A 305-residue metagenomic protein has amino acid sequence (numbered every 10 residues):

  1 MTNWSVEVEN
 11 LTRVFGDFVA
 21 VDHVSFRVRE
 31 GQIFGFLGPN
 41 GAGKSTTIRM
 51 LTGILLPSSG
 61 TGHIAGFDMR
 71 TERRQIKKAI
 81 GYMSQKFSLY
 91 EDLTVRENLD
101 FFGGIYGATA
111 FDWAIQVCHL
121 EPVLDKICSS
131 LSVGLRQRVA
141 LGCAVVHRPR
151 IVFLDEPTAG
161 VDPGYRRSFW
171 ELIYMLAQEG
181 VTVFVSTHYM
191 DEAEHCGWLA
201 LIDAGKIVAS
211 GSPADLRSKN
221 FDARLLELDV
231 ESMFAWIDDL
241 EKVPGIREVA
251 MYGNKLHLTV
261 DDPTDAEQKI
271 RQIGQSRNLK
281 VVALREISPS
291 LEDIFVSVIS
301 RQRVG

Functional and structural regions predicted by a protein language model:
M1-T12, R301-G305: ABC-family P-loop ATPase nucleotide-binding domain
W4-V6, R13-V185, M190-I202, A209: ABC transporter nucleotide-binding domains
K77, I115, R217, F295-V296: Conserved protein kinase catalytic domain
A79, N98, A110, S212 (+3 more regions): Hydrophobic alpha-helical segments typical of transmembrane helices and their membrane-interface/capping positions
G81, G107, S218-D222, G245 (+2 more regions): A generic structural signal for secondary-structure junctions that act as hinges or helix/strand caps at the edges
L172-D261: ABC transporter nucleotide-binding domain
D261-G305: C-terminal coupling/interaction segments
